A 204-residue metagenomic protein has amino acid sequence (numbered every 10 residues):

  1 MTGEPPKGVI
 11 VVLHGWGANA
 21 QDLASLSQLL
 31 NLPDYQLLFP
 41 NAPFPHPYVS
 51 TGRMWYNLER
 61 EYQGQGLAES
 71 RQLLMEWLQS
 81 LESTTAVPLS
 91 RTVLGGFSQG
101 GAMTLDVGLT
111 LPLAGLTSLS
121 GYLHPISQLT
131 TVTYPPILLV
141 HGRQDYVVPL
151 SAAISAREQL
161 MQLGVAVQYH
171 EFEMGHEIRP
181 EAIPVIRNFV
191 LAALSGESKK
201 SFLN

Functional and structural regions predicted by a protein language model:
M1-V87: Serine-hydrolase catalytic machinery in alpha/beta-hydrolase-like enzymes
H14-W16, T92-F97, G142: Conserved alpha/beta-hydrolase "nucleophile elbow" surrounding the catalytic nucleophile
A18-N19, P45, H124, Y146 (+1 more regions): Active-site loop signature of alpha/beta-hydrolase-fold enzymes
L23-L26, P149-Q159: Short alpha-helix in the alpha/beta-hydrolase fold that links the catalytic acid
A42-F44, G121, M174: Active-site loop/turn elements of alpha/beta-hydrolase fold enzymes, especially the short glycine-/histidine-rich
E82, S90-T133: Primarily recognizes the serine-hydrolase "nucleophile elbow" in alpha/beta-hydrolase and SGNH/GDSL folds
L138-H141, D145: Short beta-strand/loop motif that positions the catalytic acidic residue of the alpha/beta-hydrolase fold
I154-N204: C-terminal catalytic histidine-bearing segment of alpha/beta-hydrolase fold enzymes
